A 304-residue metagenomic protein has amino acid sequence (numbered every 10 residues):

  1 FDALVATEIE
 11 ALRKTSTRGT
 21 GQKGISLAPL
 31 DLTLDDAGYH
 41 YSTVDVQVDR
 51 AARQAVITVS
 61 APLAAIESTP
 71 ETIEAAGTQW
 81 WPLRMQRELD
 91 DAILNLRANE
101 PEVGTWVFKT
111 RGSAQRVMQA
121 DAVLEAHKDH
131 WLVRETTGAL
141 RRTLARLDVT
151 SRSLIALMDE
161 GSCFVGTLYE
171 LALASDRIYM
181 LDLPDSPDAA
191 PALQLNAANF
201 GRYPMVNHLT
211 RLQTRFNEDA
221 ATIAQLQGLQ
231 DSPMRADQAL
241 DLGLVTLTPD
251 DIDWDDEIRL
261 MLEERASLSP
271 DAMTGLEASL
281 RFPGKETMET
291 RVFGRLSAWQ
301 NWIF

Functional and structural regions predicted by a protein language model:
F1-G77, W81, N95, P101-E102 (+5 more regions): Amphipathic alpha-helical segments at domain termini/boundaries
Q54-I57, P82-W131, E135-L157, L181-S186: A structural preference for short, pocket-lining loop segments at secondary-structure junctions
A65-T69, Q115-A120, D188-P191, G201-P204: Short acidic/His/Gly/Ser-rich catalytic and metal-binding motifs that mark active-site loops of diverse hydrolases
L83, R87, R134-G138, D148 (+5 more regions): Conserved structured core elements
E100, V133, T137-A145, S151-I155 (+4 more regions): A SIS-like phosphosugar-recognition module
E125-V133, L195-P204: Glycine/Thr-rich beta-alpha phosphate-binding loop at enzyme active sites
A145-F200, Q227-G228, S232-P233: Glycine-rich beta-to-alpha active-site loop
A198-T222: ATP-dependent carboxylate/acyl-activation modules
